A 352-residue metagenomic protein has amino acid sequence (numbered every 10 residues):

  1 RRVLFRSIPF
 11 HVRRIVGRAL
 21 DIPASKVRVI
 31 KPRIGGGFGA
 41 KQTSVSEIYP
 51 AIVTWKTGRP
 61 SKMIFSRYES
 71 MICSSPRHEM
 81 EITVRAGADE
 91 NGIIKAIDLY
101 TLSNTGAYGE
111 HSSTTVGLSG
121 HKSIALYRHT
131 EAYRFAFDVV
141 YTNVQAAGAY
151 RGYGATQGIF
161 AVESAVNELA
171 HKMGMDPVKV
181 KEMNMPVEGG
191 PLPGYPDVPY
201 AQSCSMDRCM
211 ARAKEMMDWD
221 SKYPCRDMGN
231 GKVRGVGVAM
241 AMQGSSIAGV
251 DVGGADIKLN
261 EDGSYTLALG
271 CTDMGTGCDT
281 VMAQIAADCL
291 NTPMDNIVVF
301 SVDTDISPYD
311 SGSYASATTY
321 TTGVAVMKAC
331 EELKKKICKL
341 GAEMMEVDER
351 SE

Functional and structural regions predicted by a protein language model:
R1, E79-S164, M242-V252, Y320: Glycine-rich loop/linker segments at domain edges
R1-T57, T114-A125, A149-K179, N184 (+6 more regions): Alpha-helical support elements that line or immediately flank enzyme active sites and cofactor-binding pockets
F5, R13-I15, F38-S44, I72-H78 (+7 more regions): Short acidic, glycine/serine/threonine-rich loops at helix termini
R6-P9, R33-G37, F65-H78, T101-G106 (+5 more regions): Acidic, glycine-rich active-site loops and adjacent beta-strand->loop/helix elements that engage anionic groups
S25-P32, G58-Y68, K95-Y100, Y127-T130 (+5 more regions): Beta-strand segments within the central parallel beta-sheet cores of soluble alpha/beta enzyme folds
G58-A107, V324-E352: Phosphate/diphosphate-binding loops
S103, Y133-V139, D256-K258, P293-T318: Flexible glycine/proline-rich, aromatic-decorated loop/lid segments
E182-K258: Accessory "access/gating" subregions that flank catalytic or transport cores
